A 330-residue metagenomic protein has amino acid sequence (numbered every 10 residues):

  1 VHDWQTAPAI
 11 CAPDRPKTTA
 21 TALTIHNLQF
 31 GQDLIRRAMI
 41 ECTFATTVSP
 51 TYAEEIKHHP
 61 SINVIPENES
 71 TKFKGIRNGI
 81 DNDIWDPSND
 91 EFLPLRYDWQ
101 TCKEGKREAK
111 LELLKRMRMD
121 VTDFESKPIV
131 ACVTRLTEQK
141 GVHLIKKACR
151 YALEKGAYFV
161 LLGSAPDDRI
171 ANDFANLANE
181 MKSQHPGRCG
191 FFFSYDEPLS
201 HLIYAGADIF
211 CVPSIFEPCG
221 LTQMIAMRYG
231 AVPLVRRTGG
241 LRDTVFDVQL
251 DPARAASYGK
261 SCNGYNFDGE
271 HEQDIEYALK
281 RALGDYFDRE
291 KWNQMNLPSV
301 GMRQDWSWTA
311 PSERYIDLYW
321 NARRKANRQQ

Functional and structural regions predicted by a protein language model:
V1-Q330: Catalytic cores of carbohydrate-active enzymes across secretory and cytosolic contexts
